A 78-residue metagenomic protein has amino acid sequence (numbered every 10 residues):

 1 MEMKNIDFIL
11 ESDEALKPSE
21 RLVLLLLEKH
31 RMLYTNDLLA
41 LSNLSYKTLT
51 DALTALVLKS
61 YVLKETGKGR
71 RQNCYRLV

Functional and structural regions predicted by a protein language model:
M1-E11: Long, low-complexity, charged/polar intrinsically disordered regions in eukaryotic proteins
I9-E20, Y34, E65-V78: Short, cationic-aromatic polyanion-contact patches
E14, L27-H30: Short helix-capping/hinge SLiMs at alpha-helix to coil transitions
R21-L26: Pre-recognition alpha-helix immediately N-terminal to the DNA-recognition helix within helix-turn-helix or winged-helix
M32-L41: Short acidic, hydrophobic short linear motifs in intrinsically disordered regions
L44-V57: Short amphipathic alpha-helical interaction segments
V57-G67: A short, conserved structural fragment
